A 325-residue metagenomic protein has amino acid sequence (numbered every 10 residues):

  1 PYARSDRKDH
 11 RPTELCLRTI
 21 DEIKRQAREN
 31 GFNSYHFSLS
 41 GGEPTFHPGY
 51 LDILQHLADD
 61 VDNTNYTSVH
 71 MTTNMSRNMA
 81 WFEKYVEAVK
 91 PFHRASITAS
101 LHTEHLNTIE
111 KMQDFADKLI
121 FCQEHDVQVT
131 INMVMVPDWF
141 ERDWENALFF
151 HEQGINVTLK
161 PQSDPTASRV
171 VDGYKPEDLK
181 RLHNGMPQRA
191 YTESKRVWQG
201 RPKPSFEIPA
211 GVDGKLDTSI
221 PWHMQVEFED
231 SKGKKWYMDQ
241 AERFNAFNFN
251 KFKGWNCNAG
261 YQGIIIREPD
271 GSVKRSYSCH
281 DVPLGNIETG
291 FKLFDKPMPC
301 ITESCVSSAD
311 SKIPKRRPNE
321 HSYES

Functional and structural regions predicted by a protein language model:
P1, F32-L39, G263-I264, G271: N-terminal pre-triad scaffold of radical SAM enzymes
P1, T19, I23-N30, S231-W236: Glycine-rich short-loop/terminal segments
P1, Y50, F82-K84, D143-W144 (+2 more regions): Short aromatic-enriched loop/helix-cap "lid" or pocket-rim segments at secondary-structure transitions that line
P1-A3, C257, E268-S325: Flexible mid-to-C-terminal extensions adjoining Fe-S/redox cofactors in radical SAM and related proteins
P1-R18: Canonical Radical SAM [4Fe-4S] cluster-binding loop centered on the CxxxCxxC motif and its immediate flanking residues
I20-S38, H47-F150, N156-T158: Radical SAM/AdoMet-radical enzyme domain recognition
E43: Conserved G/P- and acidic residue-centered "switch" motifs that form tight phosphate/ATP-binding loops in soluble
S100-I265, P269: Radical SAM enzyme [4Fe-4S]-AdoMet core and its adjacent flexible, acidic and glycine-rich loops/tails across
